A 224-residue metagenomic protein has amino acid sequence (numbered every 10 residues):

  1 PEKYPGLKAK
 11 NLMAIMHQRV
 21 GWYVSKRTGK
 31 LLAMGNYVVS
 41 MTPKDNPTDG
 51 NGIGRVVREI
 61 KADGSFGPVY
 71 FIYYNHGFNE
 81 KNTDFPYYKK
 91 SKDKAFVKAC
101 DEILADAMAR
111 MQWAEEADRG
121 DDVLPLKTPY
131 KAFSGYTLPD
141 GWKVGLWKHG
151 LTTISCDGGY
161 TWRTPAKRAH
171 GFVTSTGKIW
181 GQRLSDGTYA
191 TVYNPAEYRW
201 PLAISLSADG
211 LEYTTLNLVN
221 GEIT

Functional and structural regions predicted by a protein language model:
P1-T224: Asp-box/BNR beta-propeller blade signature and adjacent active/binding-site loops in extracellular glycan-interacting
